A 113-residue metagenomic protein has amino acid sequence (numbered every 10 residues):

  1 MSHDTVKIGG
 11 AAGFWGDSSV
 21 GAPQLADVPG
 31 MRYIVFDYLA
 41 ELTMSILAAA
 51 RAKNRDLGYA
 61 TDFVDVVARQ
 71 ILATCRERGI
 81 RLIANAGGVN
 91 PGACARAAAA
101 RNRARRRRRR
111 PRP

Functional and structural regions predicted by a protein language model:
M1-P113: Metallocofactor- and cofactor-centric catalytic cores in central/energy metabolism, strongly enriched
